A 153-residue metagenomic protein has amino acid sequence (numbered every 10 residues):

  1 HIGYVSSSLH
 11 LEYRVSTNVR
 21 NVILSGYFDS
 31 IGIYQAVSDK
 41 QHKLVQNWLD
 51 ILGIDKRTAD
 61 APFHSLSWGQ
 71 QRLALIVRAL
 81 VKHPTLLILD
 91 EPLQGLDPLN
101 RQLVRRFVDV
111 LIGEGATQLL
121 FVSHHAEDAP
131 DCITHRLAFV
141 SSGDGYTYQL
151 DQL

Functional and structural regions predicted by a protein language model:
S7-S65, Q71: ABC-family P-loop ATPase nucleotide-binding domains
I76: Hydrophobic anchor residue at the start of the ABC signature
A79-L80: ABC ATPase C-loop
H83: Conserved catalytic motifs of ABC-family nucleotide-binding domains
L87-E91: Catalytic Walker B motif of ABC-type/P-loop ATPase nucleotide-binding domains
P98-L99: Helix N-cap at the start of a conserved alpha-helix in ABC-type nucleotide-binding domains
A116-S123: Conserved H-loop
H125-D131: Conserved H-loop
